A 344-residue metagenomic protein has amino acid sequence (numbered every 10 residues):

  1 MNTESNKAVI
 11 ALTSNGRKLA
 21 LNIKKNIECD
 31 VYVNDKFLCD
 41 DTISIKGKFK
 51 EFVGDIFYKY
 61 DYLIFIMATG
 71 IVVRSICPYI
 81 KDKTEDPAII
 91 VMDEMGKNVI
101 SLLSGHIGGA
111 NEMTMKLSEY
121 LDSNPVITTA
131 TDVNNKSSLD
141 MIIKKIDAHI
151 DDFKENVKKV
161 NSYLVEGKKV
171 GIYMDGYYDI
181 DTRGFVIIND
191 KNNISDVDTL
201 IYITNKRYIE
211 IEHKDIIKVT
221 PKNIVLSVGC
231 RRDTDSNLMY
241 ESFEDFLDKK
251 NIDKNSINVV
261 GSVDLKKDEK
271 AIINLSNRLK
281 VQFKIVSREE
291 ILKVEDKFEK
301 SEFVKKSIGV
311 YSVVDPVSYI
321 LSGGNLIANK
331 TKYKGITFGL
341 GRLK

Functional and structural regions predicted by a protein language model:
N2-V9: Extreme N-terminal starter segment of soluble prokaryotic enzymes
E4, P221-N223, Y333: A general secondary-structure signal for short beta-strands and their flanking turns/coil in non-transmembrane regions
L12-L38, I43-K48, D55-Y62, I66-T69 (+4 more regions): Conserved mixed alpha/beta catalytic, RNA-binding, or beta-rich assembly cores of soluble enzyme, regulatory
F49-F52, S312: Short phosphate-binding loop-to-helix
E244-D245, S256-I257, G261-P316, S322-L326 (+1 more regions): C-terminal non-catalytic interaction/assembly regions of soluble proteins
